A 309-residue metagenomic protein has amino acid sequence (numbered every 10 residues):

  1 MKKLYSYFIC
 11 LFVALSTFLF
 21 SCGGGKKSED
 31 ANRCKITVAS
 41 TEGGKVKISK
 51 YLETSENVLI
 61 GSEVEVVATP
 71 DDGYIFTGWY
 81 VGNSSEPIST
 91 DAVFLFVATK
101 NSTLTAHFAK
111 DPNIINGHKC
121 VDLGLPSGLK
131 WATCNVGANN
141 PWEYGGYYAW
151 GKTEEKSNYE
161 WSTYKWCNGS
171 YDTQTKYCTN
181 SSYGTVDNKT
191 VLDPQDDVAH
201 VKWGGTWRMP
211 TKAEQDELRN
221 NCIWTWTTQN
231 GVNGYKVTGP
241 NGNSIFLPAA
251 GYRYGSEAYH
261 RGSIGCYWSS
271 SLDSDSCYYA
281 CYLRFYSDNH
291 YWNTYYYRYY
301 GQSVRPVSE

Functional and structural regions predicted by a protein language model:
M1-I9: Bacterial N-terminal signal peptides that target proteins for export
F18-S21: C-terminal motif of bacterial Sec signal peptides marking the signal peptidase cleavage site
G23-K26: Bacterial signal peptide processing site
E29-S40, T90-D111: Conserved "repeat-terminator" motif of extracellular CCP/Sushi domains
I36-S40, G44-V46, V66, F76-W79 (+4 more regions): Extracellular/surface recognition and adhesion modules
G43-K45, S49-I75, A98-K100: Extracellular modular ligand-binding repeats in secreted and cell-surface proteins
S62-T90, W268: Surface-exposed interfaces of beta-sheet-rich extracellular modules
D111-K119, G124-E309: C-terminal, surface-exposed recognition/capping segments
